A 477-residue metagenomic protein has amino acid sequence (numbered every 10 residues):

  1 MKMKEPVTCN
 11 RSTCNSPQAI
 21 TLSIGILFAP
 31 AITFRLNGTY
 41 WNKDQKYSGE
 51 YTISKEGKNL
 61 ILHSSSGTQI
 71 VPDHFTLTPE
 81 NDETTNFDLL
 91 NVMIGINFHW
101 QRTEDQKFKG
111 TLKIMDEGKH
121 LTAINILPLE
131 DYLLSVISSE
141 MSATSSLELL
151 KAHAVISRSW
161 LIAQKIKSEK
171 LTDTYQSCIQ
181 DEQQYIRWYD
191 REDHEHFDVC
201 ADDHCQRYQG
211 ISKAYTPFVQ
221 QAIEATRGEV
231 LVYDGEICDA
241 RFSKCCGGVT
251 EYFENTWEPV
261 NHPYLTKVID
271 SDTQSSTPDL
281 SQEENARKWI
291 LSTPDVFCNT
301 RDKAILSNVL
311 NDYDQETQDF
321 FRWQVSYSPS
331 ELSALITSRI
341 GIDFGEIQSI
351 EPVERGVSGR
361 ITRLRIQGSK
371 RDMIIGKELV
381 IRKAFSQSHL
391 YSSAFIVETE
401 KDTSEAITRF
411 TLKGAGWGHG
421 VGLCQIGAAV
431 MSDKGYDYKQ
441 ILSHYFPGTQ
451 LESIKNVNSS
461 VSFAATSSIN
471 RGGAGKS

Functional and structural regions predicted by a protein language model:
M1-S477: Conserved, single-site charged/polar hotspot
